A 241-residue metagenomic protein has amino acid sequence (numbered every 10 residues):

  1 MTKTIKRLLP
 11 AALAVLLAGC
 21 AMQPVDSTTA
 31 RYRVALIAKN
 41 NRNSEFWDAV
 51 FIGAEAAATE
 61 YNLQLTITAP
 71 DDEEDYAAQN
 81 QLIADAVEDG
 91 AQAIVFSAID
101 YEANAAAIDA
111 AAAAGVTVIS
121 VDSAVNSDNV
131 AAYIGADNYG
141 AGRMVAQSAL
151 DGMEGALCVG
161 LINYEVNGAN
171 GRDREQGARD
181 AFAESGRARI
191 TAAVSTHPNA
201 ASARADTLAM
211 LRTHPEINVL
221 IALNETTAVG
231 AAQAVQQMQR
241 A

Functional and structural regions predicted by a protein language model:
M1-T2, A18: Compositionally biased, low-complexity segments enriched in small residues
T2-L9: Bacterial N-terminal signal peptides that target proteins for export
P10-G19: Bacterial N-terminal signal peptides
C20-A241: A residue-level marker of the well-folded mature domains of exported/periplasmic proteins
